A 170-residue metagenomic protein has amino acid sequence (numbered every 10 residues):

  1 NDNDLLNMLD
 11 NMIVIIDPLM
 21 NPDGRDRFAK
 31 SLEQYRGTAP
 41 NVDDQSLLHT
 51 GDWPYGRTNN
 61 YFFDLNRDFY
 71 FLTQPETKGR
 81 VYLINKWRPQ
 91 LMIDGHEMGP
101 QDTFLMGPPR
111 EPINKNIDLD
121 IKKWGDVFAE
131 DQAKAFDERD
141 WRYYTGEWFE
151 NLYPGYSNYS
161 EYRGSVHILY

Functional and structural regions predicted by a protein language model:
N1-V127, E138: Active-site/substrate-binding loop(s) of hydrolase catalytic cores
D94, A129-W148: Acidic/polar loop patches that form or flank catalytic/metal-binding clefts of enzymes that bind anionic ligands
W141-L169: Hard-cation-handling environments
